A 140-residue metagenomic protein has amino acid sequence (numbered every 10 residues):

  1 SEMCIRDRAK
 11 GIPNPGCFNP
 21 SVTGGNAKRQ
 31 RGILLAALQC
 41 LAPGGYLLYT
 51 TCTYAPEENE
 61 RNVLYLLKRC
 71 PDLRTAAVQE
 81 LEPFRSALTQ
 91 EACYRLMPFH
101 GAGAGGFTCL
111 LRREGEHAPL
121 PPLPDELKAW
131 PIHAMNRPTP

Functional and structural regions predicted by a protein language model:
M3-I5: Short, small-residue-biased leader/transition segments that mark boundaries at the very start of proteins
R8-A9: Conserved ATPase-coupling elements of RecA-like P-loop NTPase cores
I12, C17-P20, L48, Q90-E91: A generic, residue-level signal for flexible/boundary positions that often mark functional hotspots
N14-P43: Glycine-rich S-adenosyl-L-methionine
P43-P140: C-terminal catalytic and target-recognition region of SAM-dependent MTase-like enzymes, primarily methyltransferases
